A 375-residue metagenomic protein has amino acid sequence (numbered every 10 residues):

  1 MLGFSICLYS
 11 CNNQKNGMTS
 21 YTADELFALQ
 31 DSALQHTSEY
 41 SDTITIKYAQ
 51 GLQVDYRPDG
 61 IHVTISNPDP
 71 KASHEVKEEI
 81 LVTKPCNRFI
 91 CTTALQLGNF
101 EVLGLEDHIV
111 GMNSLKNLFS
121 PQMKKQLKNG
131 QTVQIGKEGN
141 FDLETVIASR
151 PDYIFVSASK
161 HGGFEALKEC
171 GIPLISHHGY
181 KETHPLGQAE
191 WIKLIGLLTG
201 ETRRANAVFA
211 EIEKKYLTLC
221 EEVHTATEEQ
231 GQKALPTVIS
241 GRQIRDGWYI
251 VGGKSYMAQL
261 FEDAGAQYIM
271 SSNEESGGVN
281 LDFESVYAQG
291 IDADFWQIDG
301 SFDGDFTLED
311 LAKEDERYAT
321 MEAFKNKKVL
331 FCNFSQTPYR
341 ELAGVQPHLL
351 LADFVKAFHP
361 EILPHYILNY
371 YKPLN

Functional and structural regions predicted by a protein language model:
M1-C7: Bacterial N-terminal signal peptides
C11-L97, R204-I239, D305, A312 (+4 more regions): Bacterial Sec-exported substrate-binding components of ABC uptake systems
Y56-S73, V82-I147, Y153-S159: A short, structured surface patch at a secondary-structure boundary
P85, Q96-N99, L105, D142 (+9 more regions): Stable alpha-helical elements in mature extracytoplasmic
Q131, A148, D152-G247, S271-S272 (+2 more regions): Extracytoplasmic substrate-binding proteins
S159-E169, G300-A312: A ligand-binding cleft/hinge motif common to bilobed small-molecule-binding domains
K214, T218, N280-S285, A312-Y318: Alpha-helical scaffolding within the catalytic cores of extracellular/periplasmic polymer-degrading hydrolases
E221-L308: Flexible, glycine-rich surface segments
